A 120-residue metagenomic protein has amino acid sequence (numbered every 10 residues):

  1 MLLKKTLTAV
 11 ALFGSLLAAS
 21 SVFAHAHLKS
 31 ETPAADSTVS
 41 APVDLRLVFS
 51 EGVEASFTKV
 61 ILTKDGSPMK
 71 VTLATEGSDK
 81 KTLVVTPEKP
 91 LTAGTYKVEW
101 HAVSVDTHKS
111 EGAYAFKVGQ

Functional and structural regions predicted by a protein language model:
M1-V10: Bacterial N-terminal signal peptides that target proteins for export
A19-S21: N-terminal signal peptide c-region/cleavage motif recognized by signal peptidases
F23-A41: N-terminal edge beta-strand
S40-E51, T107-Q120: Extended, polar beta-sheet/loop recognition surfaces of beta-rich domains that mediate binding to diverse ligands
L45-V71: Short, surface-exposed alpha-helix to beta-strand junction/turn motifs within ectodomains of secreted and cell-envelope
S78-V85: Aromatic sugar-binding surface patches on proteins that engage polysaccharides or sugar-phosphate polymers
P87, T92-V98: A glycine-anchored, Pro-Gly-centered beta-turn/N-cap motif
H101-V105: Beta-strand-rich extracellular modules
